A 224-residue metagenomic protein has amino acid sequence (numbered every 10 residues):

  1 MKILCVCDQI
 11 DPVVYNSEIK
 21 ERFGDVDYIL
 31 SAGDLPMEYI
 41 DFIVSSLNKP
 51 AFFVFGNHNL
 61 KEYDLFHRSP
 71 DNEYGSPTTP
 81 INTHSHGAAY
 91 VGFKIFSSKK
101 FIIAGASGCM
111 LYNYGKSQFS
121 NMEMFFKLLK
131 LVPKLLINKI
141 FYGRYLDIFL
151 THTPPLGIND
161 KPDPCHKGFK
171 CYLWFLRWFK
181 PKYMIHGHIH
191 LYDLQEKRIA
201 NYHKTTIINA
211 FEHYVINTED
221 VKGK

Functional and structural regions predicted by a protein language model:
M1, K49-P50, A88, F101 (+2 more regions): A structural micro-motif
M1-S46, I137, F141-Y145: N-terminal active-site segment of His-dependent metallophosphoesterases
C5-C7, Y28-D34, A51-N57, V91 (+4 more regions): Active-site neighborhood of phospho(di)ester-bond hydrolases with catalytic His/Asp-centered motifs
V6-V14, N59-L60, F66-K167: Conserved catalytic scaffold of divalent metal-dependent phosphoesterases
I10-V14, P36-D41, N57-D64, L111-Y114 (+3 more regions): Active-site environment of divalent metal-dependent phosphoester hydrolases
N16-I19, L35, Y39-N48, K61-N82 (+2 more regions): Metal-dependent catalytic neighborhoods of phosphoester/phosphodiester hydrolases
S17, T78, I95-K99, F175-F179 (+1 more regions): Binuclear metal-dependent phosphoesterase catalytic core
K167, C171-W174: Catalytic cores of soluble, metal-dependent hydrolases
